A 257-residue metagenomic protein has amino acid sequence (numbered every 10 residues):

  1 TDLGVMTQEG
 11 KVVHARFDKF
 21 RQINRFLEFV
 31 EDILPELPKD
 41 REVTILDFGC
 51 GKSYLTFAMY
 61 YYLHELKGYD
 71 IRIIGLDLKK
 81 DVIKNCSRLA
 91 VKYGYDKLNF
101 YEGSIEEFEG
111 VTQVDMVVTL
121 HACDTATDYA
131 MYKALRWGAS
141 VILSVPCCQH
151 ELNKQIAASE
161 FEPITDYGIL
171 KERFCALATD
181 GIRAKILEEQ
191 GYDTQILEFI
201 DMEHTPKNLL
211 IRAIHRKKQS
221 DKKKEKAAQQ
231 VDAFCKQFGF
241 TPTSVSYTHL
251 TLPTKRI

Functional and structural regions predicted by a protein language model:
T1-D40: Conserved Class I S-adenosyl-L-methionine-dependent methyltransferase catalytic core
E42-G51: Conserved class I S-adenosyl-L-methionine
K52-K67: Conserved SAM-binding loop of SAM-dependent methyltransferases across substrates and taxa, primarily the Class I
R72-D77: Conserved SAM-binding motif I beta-strand of class I
K84-T112: S-adenosyl-L-methionine
Y101-G168, I196-D201: S-adenosylmethionine
C147-A233: Substrate-binding/catalytic lobe of Class I Rossmann-like enzymes that use SAM or dcSAM, i.e., the mid-to-C-terminal
T248-T254: Conserved small/polar residues in nucleotide/adenosyl-binding loops
